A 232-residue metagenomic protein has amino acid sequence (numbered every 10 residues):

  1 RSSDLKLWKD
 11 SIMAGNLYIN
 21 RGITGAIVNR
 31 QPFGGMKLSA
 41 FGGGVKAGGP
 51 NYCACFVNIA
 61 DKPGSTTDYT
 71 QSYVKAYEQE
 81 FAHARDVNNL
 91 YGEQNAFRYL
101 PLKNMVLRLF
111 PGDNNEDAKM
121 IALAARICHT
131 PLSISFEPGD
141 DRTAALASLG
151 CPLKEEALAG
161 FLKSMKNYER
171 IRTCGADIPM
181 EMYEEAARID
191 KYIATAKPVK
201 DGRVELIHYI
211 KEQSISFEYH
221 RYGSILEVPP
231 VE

Functional and structural regions predicted by a protein language model:
S3-E232: C-terminal segments
